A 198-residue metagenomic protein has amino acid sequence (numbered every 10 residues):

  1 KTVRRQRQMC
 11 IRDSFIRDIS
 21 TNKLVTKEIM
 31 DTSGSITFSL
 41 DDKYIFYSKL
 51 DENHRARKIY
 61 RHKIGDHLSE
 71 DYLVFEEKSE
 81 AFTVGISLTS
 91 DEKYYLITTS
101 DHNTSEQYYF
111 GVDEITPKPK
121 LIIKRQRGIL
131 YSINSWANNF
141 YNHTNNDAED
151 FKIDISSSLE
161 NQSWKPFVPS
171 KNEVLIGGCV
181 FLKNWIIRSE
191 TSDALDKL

Functional and structural regions predicted by a protein language model:
K1-R7, I11: Single conserved hydrophobic/aromatic residue that forms the stacking wall/gate of nucleotide- or nucleobase-binding
R5, F15-D18: Long, basic N-terminal domains or extensions that often function in RNA/ssDNA interaction or organelle/cellular
R5, M30-S48, S79-T98, R125-H143 (+1 more regions): Conserved beta-propeller blade repeats
Q8, L50-E52, I64, S100 (+4 more regions): Short polar/acidic secondary-structure junctions
R12-F15, N53-R61, N103-Y109, A148-I155 (+1 more regions): Structural motif
R17-G34, L50, H62-T83, V112-L130 (+1 more regions): Multi-bladed beta-propeller domains
K43-Y109: Solenoidal tandem-repeat scaffolds enriched in leucines and small polar residues
E106, H143, D150-K152, Q162-P166 (+3 more regions): Extended hydrophobic-aromatic, low-complexity segments
